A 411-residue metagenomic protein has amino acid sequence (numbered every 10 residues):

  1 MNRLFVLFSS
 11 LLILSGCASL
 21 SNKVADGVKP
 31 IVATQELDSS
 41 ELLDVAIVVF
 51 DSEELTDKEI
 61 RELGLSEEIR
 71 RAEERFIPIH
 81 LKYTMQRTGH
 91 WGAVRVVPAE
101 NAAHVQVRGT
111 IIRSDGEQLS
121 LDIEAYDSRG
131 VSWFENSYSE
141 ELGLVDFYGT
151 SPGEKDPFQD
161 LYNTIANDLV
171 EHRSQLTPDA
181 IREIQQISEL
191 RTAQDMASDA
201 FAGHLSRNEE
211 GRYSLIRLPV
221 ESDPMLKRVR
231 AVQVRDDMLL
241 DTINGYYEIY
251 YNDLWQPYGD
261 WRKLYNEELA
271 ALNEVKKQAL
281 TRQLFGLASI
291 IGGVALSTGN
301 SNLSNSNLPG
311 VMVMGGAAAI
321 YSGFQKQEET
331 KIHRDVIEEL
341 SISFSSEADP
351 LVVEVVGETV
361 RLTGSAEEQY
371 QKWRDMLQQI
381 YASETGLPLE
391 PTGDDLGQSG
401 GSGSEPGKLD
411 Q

Functional and structural regions predicted by a protein language model:
N2-S10: Sec-dependent signal peptide recognition, specifically the positively charged N-region followed immediately by
I13-G16: C-terminal motif of bacterial Sec signal peptides marking the signal peptidase cleavage site
A18-S40, F134, L142-L280, T298-S304 (+1 more regions): C-terminal/domain-edge helix-coil "capping" segments
E41-L43, I47-A102, V131, T164 (+3 more regions): N-terminal segment of the mature soluble domain
V96-T110, R182-R191: Acidic helix-start/capping segments at beta-turn-to-alpha-helix junctions
R108-Y148: Amphipathic beta-strand/beta-sheet edge segments enriched in Tyr/Trp
T281-A295, N307-F324: Membrane-active amphipathic alpha-helices enriched in small hydrophobic residues
